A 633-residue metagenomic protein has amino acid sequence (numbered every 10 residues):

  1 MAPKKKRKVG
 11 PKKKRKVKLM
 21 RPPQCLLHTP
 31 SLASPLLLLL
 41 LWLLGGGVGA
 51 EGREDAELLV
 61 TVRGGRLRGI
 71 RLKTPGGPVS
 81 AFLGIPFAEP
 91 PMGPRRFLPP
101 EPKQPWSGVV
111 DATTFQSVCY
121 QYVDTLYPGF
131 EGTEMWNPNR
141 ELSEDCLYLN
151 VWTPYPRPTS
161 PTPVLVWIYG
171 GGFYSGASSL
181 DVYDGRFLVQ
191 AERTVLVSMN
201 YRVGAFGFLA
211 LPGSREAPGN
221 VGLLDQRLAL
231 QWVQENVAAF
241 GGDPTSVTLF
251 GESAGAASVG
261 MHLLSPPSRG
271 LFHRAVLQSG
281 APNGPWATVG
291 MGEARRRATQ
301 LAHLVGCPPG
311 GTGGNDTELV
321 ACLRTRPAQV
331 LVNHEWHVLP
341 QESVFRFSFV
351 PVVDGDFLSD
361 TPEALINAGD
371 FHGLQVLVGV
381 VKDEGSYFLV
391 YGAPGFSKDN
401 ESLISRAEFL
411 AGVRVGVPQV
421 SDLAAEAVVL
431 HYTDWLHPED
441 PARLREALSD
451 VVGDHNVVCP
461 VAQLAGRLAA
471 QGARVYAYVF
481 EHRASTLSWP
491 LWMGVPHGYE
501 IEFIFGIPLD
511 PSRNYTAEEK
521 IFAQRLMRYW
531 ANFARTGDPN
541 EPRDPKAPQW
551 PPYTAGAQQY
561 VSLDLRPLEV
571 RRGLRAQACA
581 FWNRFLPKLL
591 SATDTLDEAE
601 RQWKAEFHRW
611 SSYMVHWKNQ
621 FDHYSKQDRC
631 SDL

Functional and structural regions predicted by a protein language model:
A2-K12, K18-L223, P244, F345 (+10 more regions): Non-catalytic accessory segments of hydrolases
P3, P22, R71, E89 (+18 more regions): Ordered, helix-dominated protein-protein interaction surfaces in large eukaryotic regulatory proteins
H28-G46, F130-D316, T325, S359-Y391 (+2 more regions): Serine-hydrolase-like catalytic core of hydrolytic proteins
D145-Y148, A229, P460, L526 (+1 more regions): Alpha-helical packing segments of well-folded alpha/beta enzyme cores
R202-A205, F250-A256, V479-L487, P545-T554: Short, solvent-exposed turn/loop segments enriched in Gly/Ser/Thr/Pro and often Arg
N283, C322-K520, Y529, T536 (+1 more regions): Substrate-gating cap/lid region and adjacent catalytic-acid/histidine neighborhood within extracellular/lumenal
C307-V320, H334-W336, D440-P441, A477 (+1 more regions): Surface-exposed patches in mature extracellular/periplasmic domains of secreted proteins
G498-E500, Y560-L563: C-terminal transmembrane bundle
